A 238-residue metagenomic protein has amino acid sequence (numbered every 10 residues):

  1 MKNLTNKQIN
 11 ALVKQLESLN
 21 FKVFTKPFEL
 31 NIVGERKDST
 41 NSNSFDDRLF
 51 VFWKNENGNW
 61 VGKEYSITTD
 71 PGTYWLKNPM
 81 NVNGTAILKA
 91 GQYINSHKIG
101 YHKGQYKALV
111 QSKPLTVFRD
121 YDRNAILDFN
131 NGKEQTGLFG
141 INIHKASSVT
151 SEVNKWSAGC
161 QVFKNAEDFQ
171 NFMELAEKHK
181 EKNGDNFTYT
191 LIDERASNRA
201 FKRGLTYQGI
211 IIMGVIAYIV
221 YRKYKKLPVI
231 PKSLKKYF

Functional and structural regions predicted by a protein language model:
M1-K7, R195-A200, L227-F238: Intrinsically disordered, highly charged
M1-N154, D168-E177, N183-F187, E194-A196: Cell wall/extracellular polymer interaction/catalysis modules
F163-A166: Soluble non-cytosolic domains of exported or imported proteins
F201-K235: Single-pass alpha-helical membrane anchors
